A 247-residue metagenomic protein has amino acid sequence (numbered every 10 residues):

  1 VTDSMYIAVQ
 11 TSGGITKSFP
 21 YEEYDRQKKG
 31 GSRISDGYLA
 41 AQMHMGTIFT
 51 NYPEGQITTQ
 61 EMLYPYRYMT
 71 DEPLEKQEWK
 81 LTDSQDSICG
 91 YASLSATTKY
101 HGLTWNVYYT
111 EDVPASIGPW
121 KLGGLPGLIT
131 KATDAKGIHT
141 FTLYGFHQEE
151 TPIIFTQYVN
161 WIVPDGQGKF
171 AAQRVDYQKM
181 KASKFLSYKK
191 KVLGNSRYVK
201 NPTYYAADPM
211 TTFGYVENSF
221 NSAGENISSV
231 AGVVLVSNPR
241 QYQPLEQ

Functional and structural regions predicted by a protein language model:
V1-E78, T82-Q85, A92, N106 (+1 more regions): Extracellular or lumenal secretory-pathway regions
T82-S87, I117-P119: Short helix-to-loop capping/linker segments positioned immediately adjacent to catalytic or ligand/cofactor-binding
I88-C89, Y100: Structural motif
A96-V159: Gly/Pro-enriched, hydrophobic low-complexity segments that function as extracytoplasmic propeptides/linkers
